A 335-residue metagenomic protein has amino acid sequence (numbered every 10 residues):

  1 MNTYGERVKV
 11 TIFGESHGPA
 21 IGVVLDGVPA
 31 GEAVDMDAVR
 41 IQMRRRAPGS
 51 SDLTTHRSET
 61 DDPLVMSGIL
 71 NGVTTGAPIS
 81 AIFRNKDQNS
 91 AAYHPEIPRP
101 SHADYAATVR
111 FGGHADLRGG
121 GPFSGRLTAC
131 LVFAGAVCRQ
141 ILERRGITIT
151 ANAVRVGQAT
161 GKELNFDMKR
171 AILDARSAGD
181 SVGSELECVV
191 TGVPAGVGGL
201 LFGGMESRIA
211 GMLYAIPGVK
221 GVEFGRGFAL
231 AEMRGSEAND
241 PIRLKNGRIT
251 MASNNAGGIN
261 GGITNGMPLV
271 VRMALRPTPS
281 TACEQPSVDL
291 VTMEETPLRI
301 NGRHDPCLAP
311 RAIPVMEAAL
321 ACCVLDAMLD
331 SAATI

Functional and structural regions predicted by a protein language model:
M1-R57: N-terminal, positively charged regions that mediate nucleic acid binding
K9, A81, T278-I335: Internal helix-turn-beta structural module
K9-G14, A115-L127, A195-G199, N254-N260 (+1 more regions): A short glycine/serine-rich beta->alpha loop
F13-P19, G179-S181, L186-T296: Glycine-rich anion/phosphate-binding loop at the beta-strand->alpha-helix junction
P19-G31, G125-A151, G203-G211, M267-T278 (+1 more regions): Alpha-helical support elements that line or immediately flank enzyme active sites and cofactor-binding pockets
Q42-A106: Glycine-rich, N-terminal phosphate-binding loop and its surrounding beta-alpha-beta segment
E96-G121, P286-H304: Short acidic, glycine/tyrosine-flanked loop/strand segments centered on an H-E-D-like triad
R110-L201, M205: Glycine-rich, mobile lid/loop segments that gate access to catalytic sites or pores
